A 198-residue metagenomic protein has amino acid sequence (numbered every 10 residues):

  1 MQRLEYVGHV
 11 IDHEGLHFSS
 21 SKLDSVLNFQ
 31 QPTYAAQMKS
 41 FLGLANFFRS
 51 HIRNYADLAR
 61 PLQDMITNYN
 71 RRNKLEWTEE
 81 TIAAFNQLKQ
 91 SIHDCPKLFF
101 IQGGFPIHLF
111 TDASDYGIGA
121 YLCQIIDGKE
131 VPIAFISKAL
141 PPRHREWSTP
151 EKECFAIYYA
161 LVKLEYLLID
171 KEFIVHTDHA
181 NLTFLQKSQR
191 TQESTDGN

Functional and structural regions predicted by a protein language model:
M1-G104, N181: C-terminal reverse transcriptase regions that engage the nucleic-acid substrate
L4-E5, V10-I11, Y121, Q186-Q189: Short acidic, glycine/serine/threonine-rich loops at helix termini
Q90, D94-L98, K138-P142, K163-Y166: Conserved helix-loop functional segments at active or binding sites
F105-A113: Two-metal-ion RNase H-like nuclease active-site motif
D112-Y116, D178: A short acidic Gly-Thr/Ser loop motif
D115-Q124: Acidic, metal-ligating active-site segments
I126-F155, A180-Q189: A short, polar/acidic, helix/strand-boundary loop motif
Y158-N198: RNase H catalytic domain
